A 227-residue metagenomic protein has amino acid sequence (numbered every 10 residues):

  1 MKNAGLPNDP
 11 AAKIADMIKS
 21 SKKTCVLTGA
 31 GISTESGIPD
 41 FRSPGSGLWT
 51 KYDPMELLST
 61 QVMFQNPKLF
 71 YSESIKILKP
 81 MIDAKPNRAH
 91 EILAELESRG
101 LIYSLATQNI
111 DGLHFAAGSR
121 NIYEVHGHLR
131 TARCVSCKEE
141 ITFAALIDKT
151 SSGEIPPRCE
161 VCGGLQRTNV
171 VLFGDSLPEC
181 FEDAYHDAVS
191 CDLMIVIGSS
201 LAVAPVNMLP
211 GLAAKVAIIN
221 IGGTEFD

Functional and structural regions predicted by a protein language model:
M1-D227: Conserved catalytic core of sirtuin-type NAD+-dependent deacylases
